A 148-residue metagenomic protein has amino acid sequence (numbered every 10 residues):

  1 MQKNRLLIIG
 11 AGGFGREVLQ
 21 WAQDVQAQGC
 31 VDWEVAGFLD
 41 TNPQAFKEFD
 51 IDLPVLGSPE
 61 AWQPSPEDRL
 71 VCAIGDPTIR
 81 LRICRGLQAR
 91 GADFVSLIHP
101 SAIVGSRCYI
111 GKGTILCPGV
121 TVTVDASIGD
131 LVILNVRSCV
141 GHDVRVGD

Functional and structural regions predicted by a protein language model:
K3-Q23: Glycine-rich adenosine-cofactor-binding loop
G13-R16, T78-I79, Y109, R145: Short alpha-helical
A22-Q26, L87: Active-site catalytic pocket residues across diverse enzymes, especially alpha/beta-hydrolases
V25-K47: NAD(P)-binding Rossmann-fold cofactor-contacting core
A36, D68-R69, K112: Conserved acidic residues
P43-I103: Phosphate-bearing ligand-interacting subdomains that bind or position ATP/ADP/UDP/GDP/NAD(P) or nucleotide-linked
S96-D148: Structural signal for interior beta-strand "rungs" in well-ordered beta-sheet cores of soluble enzyme domains
